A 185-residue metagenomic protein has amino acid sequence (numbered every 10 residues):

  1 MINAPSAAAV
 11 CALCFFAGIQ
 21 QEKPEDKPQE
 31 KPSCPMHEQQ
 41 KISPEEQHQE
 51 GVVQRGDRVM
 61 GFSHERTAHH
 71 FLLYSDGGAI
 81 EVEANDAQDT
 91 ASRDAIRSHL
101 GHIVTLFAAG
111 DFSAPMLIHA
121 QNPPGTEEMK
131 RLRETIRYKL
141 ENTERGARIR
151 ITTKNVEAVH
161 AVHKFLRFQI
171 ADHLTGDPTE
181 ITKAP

Functional and structural regions predicted by a protein language model:
M1-A9: Bacterial N-terminal signal peptides that target proteins for export
C11-P185: Intrinsically disordered, low-complexity terminal tails/loops enriched in metal-binding residues
